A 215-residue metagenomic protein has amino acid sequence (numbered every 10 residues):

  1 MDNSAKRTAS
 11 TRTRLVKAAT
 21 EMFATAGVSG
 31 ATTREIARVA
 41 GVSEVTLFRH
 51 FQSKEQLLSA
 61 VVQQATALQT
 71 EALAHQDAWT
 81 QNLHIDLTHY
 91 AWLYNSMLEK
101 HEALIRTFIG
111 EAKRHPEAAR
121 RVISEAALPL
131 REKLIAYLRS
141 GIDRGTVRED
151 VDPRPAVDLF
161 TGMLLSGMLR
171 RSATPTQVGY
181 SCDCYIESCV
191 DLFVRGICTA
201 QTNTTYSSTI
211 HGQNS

Functional and structural regions predicted by a protein language model:
M1-A26, G30-V39, Q56: Basic, helix-initiating cap at the start of DNA-binding domains
T8, V16, V62, L98 (+2 more regions): Amphipathic, non-transmembrane alpha-helical scaffold segments
K17, H84-G110, R154, D158 (+2 more regions): Amphipathic alpha-helical segments that line or abut small-molecule/effector binding pockets and mediate allosteric
V28, F51, I109-H115, E125-A126: Short helix-capping/turn signature of helix-turn-helix
G41-F51: Short hydrophobic/aromatic patch on the recognition helix
V61-Y90, E99: Amphipathic alpha-helical linker/stalk segments
V62, L98-R121, L169-R171: Amphipathic alpha-helical segments used for helix-helix packing
R120, I142-D191, A200-Y206, I210-S215: Hydrophobic/aromatic-rich alpha-helical bundle segments in the mid-to-C-terminal region
